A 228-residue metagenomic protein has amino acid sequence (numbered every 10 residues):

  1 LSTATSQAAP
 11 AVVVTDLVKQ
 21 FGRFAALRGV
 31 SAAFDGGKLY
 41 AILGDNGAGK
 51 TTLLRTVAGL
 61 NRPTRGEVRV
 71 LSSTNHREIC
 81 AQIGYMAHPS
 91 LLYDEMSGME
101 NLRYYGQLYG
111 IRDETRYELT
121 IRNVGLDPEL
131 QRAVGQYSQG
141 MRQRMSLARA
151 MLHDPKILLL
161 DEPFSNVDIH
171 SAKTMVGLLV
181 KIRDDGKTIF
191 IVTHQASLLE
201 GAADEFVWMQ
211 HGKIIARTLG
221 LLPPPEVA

Functional and structural regions predicted by a protein language model:
L43-D45: The feature captures the beta-strand-to-loop junction immediately N-terminal to the Walker
A58: Helix-to-loop junction immediately C-terminal to a conserved catalytic motif
G66-I79: Conserved ABC transporter NBD signature motif
R103, E114-E129: Conserved ABC ATPase "signature" region
L158-D161: Catalytic Walker B motif of ABC-type/P-loop ATPase nucleotide-binding domains
V192-H194: H-loop/switch region of ABC-family ATPase nucleotide-binding domains
